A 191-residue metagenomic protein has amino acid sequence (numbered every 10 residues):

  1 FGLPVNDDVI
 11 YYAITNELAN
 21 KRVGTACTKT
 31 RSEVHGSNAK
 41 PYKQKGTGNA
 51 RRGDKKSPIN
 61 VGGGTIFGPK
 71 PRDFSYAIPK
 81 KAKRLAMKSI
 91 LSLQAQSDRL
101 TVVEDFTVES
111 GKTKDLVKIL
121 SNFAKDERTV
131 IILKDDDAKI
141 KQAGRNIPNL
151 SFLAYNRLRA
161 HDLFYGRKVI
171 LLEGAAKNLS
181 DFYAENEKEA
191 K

Functional and structural regions predicted by a protein language model:
F1-V23, G68-K191: Extended polybasic, low-complexity segments that bind anionic RNA or targeting/receptor surfaces
V9-K45: A short, flexible low-complexity segment enriched in Lys/Arg and Gly/Pro that occurs in N-terminal basic tails
R31-F67: Glycine/serine-rich anion-binding loops at beta->alpha junctions that coordinate negatively charged ligand groups
